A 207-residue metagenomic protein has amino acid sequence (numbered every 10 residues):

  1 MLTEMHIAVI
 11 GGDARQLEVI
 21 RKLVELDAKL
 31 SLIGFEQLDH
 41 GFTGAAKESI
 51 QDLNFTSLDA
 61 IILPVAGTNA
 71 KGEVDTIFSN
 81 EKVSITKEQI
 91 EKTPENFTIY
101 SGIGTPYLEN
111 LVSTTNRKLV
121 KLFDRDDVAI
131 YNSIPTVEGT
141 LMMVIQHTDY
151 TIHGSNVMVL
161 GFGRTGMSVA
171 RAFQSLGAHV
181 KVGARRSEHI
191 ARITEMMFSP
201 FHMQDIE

Functional and structural regions predicted by a protein language model:
L2, I62-H153: Glycine/serine-rich phosphate-binding loop and adjoining beta1-alpha1 elements at the start of nucleotide-handling
M5-L53: N-terminal glycine-/charge-rich "phosphate-binding" loop or analogous flexible N-terminal tail
I7, L30-S31, L119, V180 (+1 more regions): Hydrophobic anchor at the start of a short beta-strand that flanks the dinucleotide cofactor-binding loop
I7-L17, L23, H153-Q174: Glycine-rich adenosine-cofactor-binding loop
L26-F42, L176-M196: NAD(P)-binding Rossmann-fold cofactor-contacting core
G44-S57, M196-E207: Short acidic low-complexity segments
S101, Q146, H153, M167 (+3 more regions): Conserved mixed alpha/beta catalytic, RNA-binding, or beta-rich assembly cores of soluble enzyme, regulatory
